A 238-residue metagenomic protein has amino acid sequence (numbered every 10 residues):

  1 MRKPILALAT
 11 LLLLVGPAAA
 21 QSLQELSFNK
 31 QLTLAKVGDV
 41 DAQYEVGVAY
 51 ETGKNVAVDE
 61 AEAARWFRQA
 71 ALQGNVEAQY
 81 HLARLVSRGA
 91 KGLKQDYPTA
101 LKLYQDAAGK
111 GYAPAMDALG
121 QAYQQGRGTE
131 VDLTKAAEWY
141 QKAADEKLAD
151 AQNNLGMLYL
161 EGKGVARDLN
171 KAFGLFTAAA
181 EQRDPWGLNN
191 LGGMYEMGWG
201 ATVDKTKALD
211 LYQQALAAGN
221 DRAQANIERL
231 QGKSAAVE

Functional and structural regions predicted by a protein language model:
R2, L6, L13, P17-E51 (+1 more regions): N-terminal leader/linker segments that initiate helical-solenoid repeat arrays
S22-S27, A57-W66, L93-L103, E130-W139 (+2 more regions): Structural signature of tandem alpha-helical TPR/SEL1-like repeats, specifically the intra-repeat loop/turn
L23-Q24, T202-E238: Terminal, low-structured helical/coil segments at or just beyond the last alpha-helical repeat
L32-L34, Q69-A70, D106-A107, K142-A143 (+2 more regions): Canonical positions in the second alpha-helix
K36-D39, T52-K54, L72-N75, R88-A90 (+9 more regions): Short helix-capping/linker turns of helical repeat alpha-solenoids
D39-H81: N-terminal, post-signal-peptide region of Sec/Tat-exported proteins
Y44-E45, Y80-H81, Y97, P114-A118 (+6 more regions): Alpha-solenoid helical repeat scaffolds
E45-T52, H81-G89, L93, A118-Q125 (+4 more regions): Hydrophobic face of amphipathic alpha-helices that form TPR/SEL1-like repeat modules and related alpha-solenoid
